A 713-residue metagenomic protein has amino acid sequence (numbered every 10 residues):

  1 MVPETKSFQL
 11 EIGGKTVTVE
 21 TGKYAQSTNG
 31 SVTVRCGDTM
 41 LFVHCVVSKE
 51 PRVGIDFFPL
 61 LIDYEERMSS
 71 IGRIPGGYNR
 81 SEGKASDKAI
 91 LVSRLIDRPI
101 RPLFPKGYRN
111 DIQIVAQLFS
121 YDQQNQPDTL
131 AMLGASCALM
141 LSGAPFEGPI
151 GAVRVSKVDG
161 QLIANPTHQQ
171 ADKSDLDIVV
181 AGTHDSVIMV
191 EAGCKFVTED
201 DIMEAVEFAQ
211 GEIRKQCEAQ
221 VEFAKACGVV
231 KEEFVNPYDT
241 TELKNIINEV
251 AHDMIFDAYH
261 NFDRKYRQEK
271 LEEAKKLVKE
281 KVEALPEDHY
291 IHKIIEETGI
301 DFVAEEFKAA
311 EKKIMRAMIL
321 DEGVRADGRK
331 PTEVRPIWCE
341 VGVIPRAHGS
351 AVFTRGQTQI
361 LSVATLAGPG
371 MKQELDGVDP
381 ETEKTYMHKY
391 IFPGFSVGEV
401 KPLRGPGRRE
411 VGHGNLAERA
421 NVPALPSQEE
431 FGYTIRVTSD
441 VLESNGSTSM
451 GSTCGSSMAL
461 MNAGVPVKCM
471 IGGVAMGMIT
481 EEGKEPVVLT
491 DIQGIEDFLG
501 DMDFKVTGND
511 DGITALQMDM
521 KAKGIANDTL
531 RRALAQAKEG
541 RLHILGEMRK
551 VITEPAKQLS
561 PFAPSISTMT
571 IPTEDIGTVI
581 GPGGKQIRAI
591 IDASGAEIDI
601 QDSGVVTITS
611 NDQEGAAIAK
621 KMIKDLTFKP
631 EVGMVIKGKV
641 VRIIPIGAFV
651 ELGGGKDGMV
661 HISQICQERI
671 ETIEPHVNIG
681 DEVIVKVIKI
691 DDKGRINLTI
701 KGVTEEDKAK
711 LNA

Functional and structural regions predicted by a protein language model:
M1-S48, E232-P380, P564-T578, Q586 (+1 more regions): Extended amphipathic alpha-helical scaffolds
T16, T28-Q113, L118-N125, H184 (+6 more regions): Glycine-rich, flexible beta-strand/loop modules in the N-terminal catalytic cores of phosphate-handling
G30-V32, M40, N125-G143, V341-A364 (+2 more regions): Conserved phosphate/anionic-ligand binding catalytic regions in large, soluble enzymes, centered on
K106-I112, E147-P149, Q216-F234, E287-E297 (+6 more regions): Flexible, glycine/charged-enriched surface loops at secondary-structure junctions
A116-L118, I188-G193, F234-Y238, E249-H260 (+6 more regions): Short, hydrophobic beta-strand segments
G143-F262, L460-K557: Mobile "lid/hinge" segments at catalytic clefts and subdomain interfaces of large enzymes
F234-T241, H543-M569, A617-K637: Long, charged amphipathic helices and adjacent flexible linkers at domain junctions
P564-I566, T573-A713: Single-stranded RNA-binding regions, centering on S1/OB-family and related RNA-binding modules
